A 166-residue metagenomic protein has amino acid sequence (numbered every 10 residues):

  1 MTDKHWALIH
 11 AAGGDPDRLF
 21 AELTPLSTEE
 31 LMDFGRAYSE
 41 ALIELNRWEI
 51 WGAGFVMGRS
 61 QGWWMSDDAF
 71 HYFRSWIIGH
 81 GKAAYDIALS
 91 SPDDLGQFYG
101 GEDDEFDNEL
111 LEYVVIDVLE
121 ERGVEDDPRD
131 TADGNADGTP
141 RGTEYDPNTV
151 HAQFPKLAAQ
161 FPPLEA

Functional and structural regions predicted by a protein language model:
M1-A37, L164: N-terminal, charge-rich interaction modules
W6-A11, R36-E44, D68-A83, E112-E120: Short, hydrophobic/amphipathic alpha-helical patches that form generic packing surfaces within helical domains
W6-A7, D126-A166: Long, solvent-exposed, polar/charged low-complexity segments
P25-T28, W51, G81-K82, P155 (+1 more regions): Glycine-centered helix-coil hinge/cap
P25-W64: A glycine-rich, hydrophobic loop/mini-helix early in the fold
F55-L89, L95: Hydrophobic/aromatic-rich, well-ordered segments within soluble, folded domains that form packed cores
Y85-L119: An exposed acidic His-Trp-rich patch
L111, I116-D133: A contiguous, mid-protein "functional segment" used to position or interact with cofactors/ions or partner subunits
